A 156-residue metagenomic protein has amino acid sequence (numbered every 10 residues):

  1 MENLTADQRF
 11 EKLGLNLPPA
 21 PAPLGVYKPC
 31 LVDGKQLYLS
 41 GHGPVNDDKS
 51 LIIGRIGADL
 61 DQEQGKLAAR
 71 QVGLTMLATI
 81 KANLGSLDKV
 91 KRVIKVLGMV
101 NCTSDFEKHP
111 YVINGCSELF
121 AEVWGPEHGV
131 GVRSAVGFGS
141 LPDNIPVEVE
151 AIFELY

Functional and structural regions predicted by a protein language model:
M1-Y156: Short, polar/acidic, helix-capping and beta-turn segments at strand->helix junctions that line the mouths
